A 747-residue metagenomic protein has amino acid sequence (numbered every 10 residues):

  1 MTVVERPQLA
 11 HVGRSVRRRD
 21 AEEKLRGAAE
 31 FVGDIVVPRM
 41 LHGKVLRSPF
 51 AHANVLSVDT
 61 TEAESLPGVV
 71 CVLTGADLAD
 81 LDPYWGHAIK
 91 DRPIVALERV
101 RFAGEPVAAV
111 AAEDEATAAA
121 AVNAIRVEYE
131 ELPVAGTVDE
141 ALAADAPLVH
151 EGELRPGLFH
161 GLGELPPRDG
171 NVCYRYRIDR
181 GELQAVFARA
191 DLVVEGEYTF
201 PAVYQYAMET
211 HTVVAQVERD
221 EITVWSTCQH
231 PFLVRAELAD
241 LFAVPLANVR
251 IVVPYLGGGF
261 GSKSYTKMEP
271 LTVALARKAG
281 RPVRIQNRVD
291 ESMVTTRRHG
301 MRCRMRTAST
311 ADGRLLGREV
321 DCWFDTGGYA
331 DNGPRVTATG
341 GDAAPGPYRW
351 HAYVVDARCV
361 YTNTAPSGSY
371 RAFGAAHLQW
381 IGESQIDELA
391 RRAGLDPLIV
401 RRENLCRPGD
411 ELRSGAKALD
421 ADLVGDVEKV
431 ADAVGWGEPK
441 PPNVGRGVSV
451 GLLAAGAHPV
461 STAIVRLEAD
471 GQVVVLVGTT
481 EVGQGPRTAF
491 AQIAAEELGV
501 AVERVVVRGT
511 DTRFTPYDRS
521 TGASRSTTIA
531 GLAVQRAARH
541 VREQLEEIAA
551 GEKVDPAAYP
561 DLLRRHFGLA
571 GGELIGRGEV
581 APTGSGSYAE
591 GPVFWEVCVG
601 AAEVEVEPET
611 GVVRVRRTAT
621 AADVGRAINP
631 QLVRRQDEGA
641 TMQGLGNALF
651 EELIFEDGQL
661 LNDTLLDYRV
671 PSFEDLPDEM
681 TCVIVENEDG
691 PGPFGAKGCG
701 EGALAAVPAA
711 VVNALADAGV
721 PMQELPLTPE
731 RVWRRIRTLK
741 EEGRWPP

Functional and structural regions predicted by a protein language model:
M1-R168, V193-G196: Flexible, low-hydrophobicity surface segments
R14, R19-E23, L165-V213, G300-S384 (+1 more regions): Glycine-rich loop/linker segments at domain edges
G43, I222-S226, Q472-V477, V615-R617: Short, aliphatic-rich beta-strand segments
L66, G75-D77, L241-R250, R277-V283 (+5 more regions): C-terminal catalytic domains of large/alpha subunits in multi-subunit enzymes
D82-H87, A121-A124, R235-E237, F260-T266 (+10 more regions): Short acidic, glycine/serine/threonine-rich loops at helix termini
E98-R99, P245-A247, V252-V253, L275-R288 (+1 more regions): Conserved catalytic cysteine-centered active-site region of acyl-thioester-dependent Claisen-condensing enzymes
E151-F242, N404-Q472, S587, L661-S672 (+1 more regions): Helix-loop-helix junctions that connect adjacent transmembrane helices in secondary transporters/permeases, recognized
Y255, G259-G280, R284-N287, P486-I493: Thiamine diphosphate
